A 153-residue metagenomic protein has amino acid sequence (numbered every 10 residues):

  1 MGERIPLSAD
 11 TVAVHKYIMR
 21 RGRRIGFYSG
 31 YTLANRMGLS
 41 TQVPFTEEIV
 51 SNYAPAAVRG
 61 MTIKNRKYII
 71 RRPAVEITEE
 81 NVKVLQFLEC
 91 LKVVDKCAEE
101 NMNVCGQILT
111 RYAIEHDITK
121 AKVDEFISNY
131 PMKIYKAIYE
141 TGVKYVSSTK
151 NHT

Functional and structural regions predicted by a protein language model:
M1, M19-N65: Short gly/ser-rich loop at a beta-strand->alpha-helix junction or flexible surface loop bordering the NTP-binding
M1-M19: Short beta-edge/loop segments at beta->alpha junctions of small alpha/beta modules that act as binding/recognition
A9-A13, V50-A54, G60, A74-V75 (+1 more regions): Glycine-rich loops and low-complexity Gly/Arg-rich segments that provide flexible linkers or classic glycine-based
D10-A13, T32, S147-N151: Short N-terminal helix-initiation segments at or just after the protein's N-terminus
V14-R24, E100, K150-T153: Short, charge-rich amphipathic segments
K64-R72: A short, charged helix-loop
R71-T153: Hydrophobic alpha-helical interaction segments
